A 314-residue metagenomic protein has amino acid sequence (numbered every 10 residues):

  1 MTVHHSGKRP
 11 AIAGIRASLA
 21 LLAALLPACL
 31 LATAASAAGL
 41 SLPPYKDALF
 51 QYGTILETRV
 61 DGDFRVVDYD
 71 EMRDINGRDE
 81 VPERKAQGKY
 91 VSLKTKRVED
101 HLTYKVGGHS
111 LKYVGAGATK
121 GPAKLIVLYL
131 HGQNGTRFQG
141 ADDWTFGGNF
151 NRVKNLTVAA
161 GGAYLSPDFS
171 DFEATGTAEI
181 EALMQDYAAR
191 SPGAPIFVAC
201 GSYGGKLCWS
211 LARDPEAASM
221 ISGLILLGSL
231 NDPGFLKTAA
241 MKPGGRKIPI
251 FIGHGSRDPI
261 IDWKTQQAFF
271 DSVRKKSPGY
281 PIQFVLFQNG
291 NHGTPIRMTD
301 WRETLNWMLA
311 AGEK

Functional and structural regions predicted by a protein language model:
V66-K120: N-terminal cap/lid segment of alpha/beta-hydrolase-fold proteins
A123-Q133: Short beta-strand element of the alpha/beta-hydrolase
A141-G162: Short amphipathic alpha-helix adjacent to the substrate-entry channel of hydrolases
S170-S191: Alpha/beta-hydrolase active-site loop
P195-G244: Primarily recognizes the serine-hydrolase "nucleophile elbow" in alpha/beta-hydrolase and SGNH/GDSL folds
A239, D262-S272: Short alpha-helix in the alpha/beta-hydrolase fold that links the catalytic acid
I252-H254, D258: Short beta-strand/loop motif that positions the catalytic acidic residue of the alpha/beta-hydrolase fold
P278-K314: C-terminal catalytic histidine-bearing segment of alpha/beta-hydrolase fold enzymes
